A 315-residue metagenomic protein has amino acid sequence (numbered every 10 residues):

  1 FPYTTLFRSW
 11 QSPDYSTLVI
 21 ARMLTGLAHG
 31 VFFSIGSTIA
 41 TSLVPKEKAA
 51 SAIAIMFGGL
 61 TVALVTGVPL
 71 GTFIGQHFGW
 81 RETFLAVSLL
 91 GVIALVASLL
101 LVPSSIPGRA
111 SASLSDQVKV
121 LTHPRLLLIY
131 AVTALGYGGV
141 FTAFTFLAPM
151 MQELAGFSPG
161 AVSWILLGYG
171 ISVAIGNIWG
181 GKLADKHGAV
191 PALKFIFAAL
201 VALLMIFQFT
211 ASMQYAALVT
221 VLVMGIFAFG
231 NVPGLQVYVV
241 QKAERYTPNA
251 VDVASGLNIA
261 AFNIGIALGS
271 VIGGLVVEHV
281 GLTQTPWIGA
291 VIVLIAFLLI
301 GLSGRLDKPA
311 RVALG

Functional and structural regions predicted by a protein language model:
F1-L6: Short, small-residue-biased leader/transition segments that mark boundaries at the very start of proteins
W10-T17, G156, G188, T210-A211: Helix-breaking motifs and short loop linkers at transmembrane-helix boundaries and internal kinks in secondary membrane
P13-T25, Y215-V223: Paired small-residue
Y15, A21-G59: Cytoplasmic helix-loop-helix junction between adjacent transmembrane helices in 12-TM secondary transporters
F32-V44, G230-Y246: Intracellular juxtamembrane helix-capping segments at the cytosolic ends of symmetry-related transmembrane helices
S88-P107, I300-S303: C-terminal membrane-cytosol helix-exit motif in multi-pass small-molecule transporters
N177-G188, V277: Helix-to-loop junctions at the C-terminal end of transmembrane segments in multipass secondary transporters
R245-V280: A late C-terminal transmembrane helix in Major Facilitator Superfamily
